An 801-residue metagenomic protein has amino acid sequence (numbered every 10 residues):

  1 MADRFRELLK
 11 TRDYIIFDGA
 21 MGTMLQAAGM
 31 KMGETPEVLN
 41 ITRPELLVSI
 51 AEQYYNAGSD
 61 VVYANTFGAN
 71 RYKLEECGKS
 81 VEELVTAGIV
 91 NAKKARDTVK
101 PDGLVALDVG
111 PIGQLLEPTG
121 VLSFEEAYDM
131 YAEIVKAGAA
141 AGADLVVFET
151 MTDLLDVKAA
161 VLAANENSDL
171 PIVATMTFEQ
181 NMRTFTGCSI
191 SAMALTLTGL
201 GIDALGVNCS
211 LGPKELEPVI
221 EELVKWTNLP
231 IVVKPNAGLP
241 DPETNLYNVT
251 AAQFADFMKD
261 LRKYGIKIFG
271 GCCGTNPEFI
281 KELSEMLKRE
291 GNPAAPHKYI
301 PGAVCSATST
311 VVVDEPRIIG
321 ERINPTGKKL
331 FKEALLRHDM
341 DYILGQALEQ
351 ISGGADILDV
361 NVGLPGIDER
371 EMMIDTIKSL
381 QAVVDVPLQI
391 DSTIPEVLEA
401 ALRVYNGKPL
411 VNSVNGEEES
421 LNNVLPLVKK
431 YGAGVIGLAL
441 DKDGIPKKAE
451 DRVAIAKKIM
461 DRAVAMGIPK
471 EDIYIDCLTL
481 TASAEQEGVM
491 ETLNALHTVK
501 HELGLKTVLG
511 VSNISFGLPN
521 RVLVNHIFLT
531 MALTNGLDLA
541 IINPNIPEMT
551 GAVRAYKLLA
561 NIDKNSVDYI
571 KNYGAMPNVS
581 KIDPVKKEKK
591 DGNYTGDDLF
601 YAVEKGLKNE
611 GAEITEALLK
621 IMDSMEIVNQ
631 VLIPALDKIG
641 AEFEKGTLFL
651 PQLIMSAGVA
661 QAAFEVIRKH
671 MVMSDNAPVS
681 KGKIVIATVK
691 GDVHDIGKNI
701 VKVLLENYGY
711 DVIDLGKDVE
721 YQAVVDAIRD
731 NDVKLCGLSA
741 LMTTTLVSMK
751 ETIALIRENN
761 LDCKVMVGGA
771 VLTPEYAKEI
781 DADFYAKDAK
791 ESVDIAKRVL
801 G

Functional and structural regions predicted by a protein language model:
M1-G801: Domain-level signal for soluble alpha/beta catalytic cores
